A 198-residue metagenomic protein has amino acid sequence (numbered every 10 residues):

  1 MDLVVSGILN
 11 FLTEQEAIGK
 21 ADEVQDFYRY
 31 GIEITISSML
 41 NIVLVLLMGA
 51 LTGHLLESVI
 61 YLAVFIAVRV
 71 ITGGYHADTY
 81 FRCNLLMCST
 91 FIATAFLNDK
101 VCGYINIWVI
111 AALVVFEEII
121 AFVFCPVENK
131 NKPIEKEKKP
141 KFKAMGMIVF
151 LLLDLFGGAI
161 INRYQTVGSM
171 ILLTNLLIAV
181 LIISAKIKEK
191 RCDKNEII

Functional and structural regions predicted by a protein language model:
M1-I32: N-terminal juxtamembrane cytosolic/stromal segments of multi-pass membrane proteins
M48-A63, W108-F116: Structural signature of hydrophobic alpha-helical transmembrane segments
F65-A77, V123-P133, K186: C-terminal ends of transmembrane helices
V70-L86, I92-A93, L97: Interfacial aromatic-anchored transmembrane helix boundaries in multi-pass membrane proteins
T79-S89, I107-V114, K136-K143: Cytoplasmic-side transmembrane-helix entry/capping segments in multi-pass membrane proteins
T94-I107, I148-Q165: Hydrophobic alpha-helical transmembrane segments in multi-pass integral membrane proteins
V127-F150: Membrane-helix boundary/juxtamembrane motif in polytopic membrane proteins
G168-I183: Small-residue-rich transmembrane alpha-helices that serve as helix-helix interface/gating elements in multipass
